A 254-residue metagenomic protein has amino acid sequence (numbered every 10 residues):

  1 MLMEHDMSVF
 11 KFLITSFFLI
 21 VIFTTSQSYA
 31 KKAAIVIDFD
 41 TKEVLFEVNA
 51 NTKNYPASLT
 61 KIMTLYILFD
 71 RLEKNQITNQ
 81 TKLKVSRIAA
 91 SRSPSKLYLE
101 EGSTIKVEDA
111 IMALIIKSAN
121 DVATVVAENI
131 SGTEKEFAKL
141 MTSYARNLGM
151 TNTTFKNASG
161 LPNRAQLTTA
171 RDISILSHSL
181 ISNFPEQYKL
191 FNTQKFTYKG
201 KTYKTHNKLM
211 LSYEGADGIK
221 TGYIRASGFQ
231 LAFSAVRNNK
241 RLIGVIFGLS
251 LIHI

Functional and structural regions predicted by a protein language model:
E4-I14: Bacterial N-terminal signal peptides that target proteins for export
S8-V9, Y55-A57, L83-S86, Y203-N207 (+1 more regions): N-terminal start-of-chain detector that recognizes signal peptides and the immediate post-cleavage beginning
I14-I22: Bacterial N-terminal signal peptides
T24-R171, L180-I181: Active-site-adjacent loops and short helices of periplasmic peptidoglycan-processing enzymes
L59, H253-I254: Ser/Thr-glycine-rich phosphate-binding loops at phosphate-binding pockets of nucleotides, nucleotide cofactors
M150-T154, P162-L167, R171-I252: Domain-terminus/edge residues, biased toward the C-terminal soluble/receptor-binding domains of extracytoplasmic
